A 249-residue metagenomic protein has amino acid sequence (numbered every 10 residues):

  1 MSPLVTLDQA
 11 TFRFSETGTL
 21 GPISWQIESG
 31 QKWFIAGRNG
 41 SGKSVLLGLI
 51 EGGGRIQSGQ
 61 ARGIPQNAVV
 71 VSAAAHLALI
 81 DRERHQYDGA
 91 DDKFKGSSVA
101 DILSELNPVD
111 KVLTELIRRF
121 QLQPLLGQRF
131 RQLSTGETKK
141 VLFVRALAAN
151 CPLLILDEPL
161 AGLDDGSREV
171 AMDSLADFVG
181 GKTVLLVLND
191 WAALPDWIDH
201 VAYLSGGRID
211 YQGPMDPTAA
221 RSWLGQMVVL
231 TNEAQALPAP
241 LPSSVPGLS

Functional and structural regions predicted by a protein language model:
S44-N107: ABC ATPase nucleotide-binding domain signature region
P108-L125: Conserved ABC ATPase "signature" region
R129, E158-P159: Walker B catalytic motif
L142-F143, A171: Hydrophobic anchor residue at the start of the ABC signature
D157, D164, R168: ABC-family nucleotide-binding domains
D190-D196: Conserved H-loop
R208-T231: Conserved beta-strand-loop-alpha-helix hinge in the C-terminal portion of ABC ATPase nucleotide-binding domains
